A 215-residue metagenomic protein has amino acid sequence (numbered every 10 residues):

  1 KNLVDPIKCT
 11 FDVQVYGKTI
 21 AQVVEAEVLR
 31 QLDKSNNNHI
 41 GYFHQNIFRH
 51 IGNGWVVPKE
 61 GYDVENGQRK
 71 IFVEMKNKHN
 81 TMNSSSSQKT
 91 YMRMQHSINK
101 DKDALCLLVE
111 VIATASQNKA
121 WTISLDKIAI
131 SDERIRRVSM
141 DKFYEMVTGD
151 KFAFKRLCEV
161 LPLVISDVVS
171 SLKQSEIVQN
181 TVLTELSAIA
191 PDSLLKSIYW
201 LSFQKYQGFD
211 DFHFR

Functional and structural regions predicted by a protein language model:
K1-Y42, F203: Interdomain/boundary linker segments immediately adjacent to catalytic/signaling cores
S35-K59: Short N-terminal edge-element motif at the start of the domain
I47-I51, M94-D101, S202: Hydrophobic, Leu/Ile/Phe/Ala-enriched alpha-helical segments that form helix-helix packing faces
P58-E60, G67-Q68, K100-D103: Short, well-ordered loop/turn elements at secondary-structure boundaries
D63-E65, L107-L108: A structural signal for short, well-ordered beta-strand segments and their strand-loop junctions that often border
V64-M82: Conserved catalytic cores of phosphodiester-cleaving nucleases, focusing on short active-site segments
H79-E145: Catalytic cores of nucleic-acid endonucleases
I123-R215: Charged, structured surface patches that assemble and position nucleic-acid processing machinery
